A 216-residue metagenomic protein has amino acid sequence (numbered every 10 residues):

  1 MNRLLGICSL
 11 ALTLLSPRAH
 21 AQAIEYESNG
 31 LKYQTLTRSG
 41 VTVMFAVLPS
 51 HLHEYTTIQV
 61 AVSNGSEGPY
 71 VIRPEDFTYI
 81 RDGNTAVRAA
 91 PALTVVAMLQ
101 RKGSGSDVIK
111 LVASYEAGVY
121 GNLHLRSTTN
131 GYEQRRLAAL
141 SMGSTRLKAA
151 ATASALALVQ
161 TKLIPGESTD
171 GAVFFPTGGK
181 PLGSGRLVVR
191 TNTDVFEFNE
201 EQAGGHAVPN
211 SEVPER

Functional and structural regions predicted by a protein language model:
M1-C8: Bacterial N-terminal signal peptides that target proteins for export
A11-L12: Repetitive helical segments and hydrophobic/amphipathic motifs
P17-A21: Sec/Tat signal peptide C-region and signal peptidase I cleavage site
Q22-R216: Conserved functional micro-motifs across diverse proteins
